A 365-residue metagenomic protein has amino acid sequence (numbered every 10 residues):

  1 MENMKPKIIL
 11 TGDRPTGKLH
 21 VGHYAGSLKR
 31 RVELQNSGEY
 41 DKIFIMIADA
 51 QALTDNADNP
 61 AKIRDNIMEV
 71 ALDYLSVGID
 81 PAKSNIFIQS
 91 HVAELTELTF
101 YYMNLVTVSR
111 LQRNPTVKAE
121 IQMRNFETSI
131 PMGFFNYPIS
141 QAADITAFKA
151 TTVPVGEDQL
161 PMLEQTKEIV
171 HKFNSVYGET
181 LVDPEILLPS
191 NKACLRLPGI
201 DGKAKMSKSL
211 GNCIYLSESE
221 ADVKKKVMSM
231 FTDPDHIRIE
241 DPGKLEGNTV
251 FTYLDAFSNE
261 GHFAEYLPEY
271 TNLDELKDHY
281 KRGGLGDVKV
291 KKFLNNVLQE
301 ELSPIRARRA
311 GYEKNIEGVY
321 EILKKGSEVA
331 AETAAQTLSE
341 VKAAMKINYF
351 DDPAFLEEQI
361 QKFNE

Functional and structural regions predicted by a protein language model:
M1-K5, A147, E340: Generic N-terminal leader/processing signal
E2-A143, G261, E300-L302, R306 (+1 more regions): N-terminal Rossmann-like or analogous alpha/beta NTP/dinucleotide-binding catalytic cores that position adenine
T11-D13, I88, K149, G199 (+2 more regions): Pocket-edge structural micro-motifs
R14, Q51-A52, F148-V153, G211 (+1 more regions): A broad detector of the eukaryotic-type serine/threonine protein kinase catalytic domain
L19-L28, I43-F44, D49, D58-I63 (+7 more regions): Structured ligand/cofactor/substrate-binding pocket environments in proteins
F87, V153, F355: Residue-level "edge-of-site" marker
P161, K167-E365: Conserved nucleotide- and phosphate/pyrophosphate-binding catalytic cores in adenylate/nucleotidyl-handling enzymes
